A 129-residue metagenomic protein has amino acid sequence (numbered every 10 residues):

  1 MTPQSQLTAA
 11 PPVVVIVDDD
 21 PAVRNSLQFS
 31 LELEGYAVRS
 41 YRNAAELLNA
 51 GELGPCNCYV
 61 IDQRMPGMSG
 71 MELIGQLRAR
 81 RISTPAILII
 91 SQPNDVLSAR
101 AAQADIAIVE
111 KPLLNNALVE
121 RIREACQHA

Functional and structural regions predicted by a protein language model:
M1-V15, P21-A22, L114-A129: Non-catalytic signal-transmission and effector/linker regions of two-component phosphorelay proteins
P21-R39: Two-component/phosphorelay signaling modules centered on CheY-like receiver
S40-C58: Acidic, metal-coordinating helix/loop segments flanking the phosphotransfer/catalytic sites of two-component signaling
R42-N43, S69-E72: Acidic catalytic/metal-coordinating carboxylates
D62: Active-site residues of response regulator receiver
M65: Receiver (REC) domain active-site loop signature in two-component systems and cognate sites in sensor histidine kinases
M71-I82: Short amphipathic alpha-helix used as the core "switch/output" element in two-component signaling
I89-S91: Hydrophobic/aromatic residues positioned on beta-strands within the core alpha/beta folds
